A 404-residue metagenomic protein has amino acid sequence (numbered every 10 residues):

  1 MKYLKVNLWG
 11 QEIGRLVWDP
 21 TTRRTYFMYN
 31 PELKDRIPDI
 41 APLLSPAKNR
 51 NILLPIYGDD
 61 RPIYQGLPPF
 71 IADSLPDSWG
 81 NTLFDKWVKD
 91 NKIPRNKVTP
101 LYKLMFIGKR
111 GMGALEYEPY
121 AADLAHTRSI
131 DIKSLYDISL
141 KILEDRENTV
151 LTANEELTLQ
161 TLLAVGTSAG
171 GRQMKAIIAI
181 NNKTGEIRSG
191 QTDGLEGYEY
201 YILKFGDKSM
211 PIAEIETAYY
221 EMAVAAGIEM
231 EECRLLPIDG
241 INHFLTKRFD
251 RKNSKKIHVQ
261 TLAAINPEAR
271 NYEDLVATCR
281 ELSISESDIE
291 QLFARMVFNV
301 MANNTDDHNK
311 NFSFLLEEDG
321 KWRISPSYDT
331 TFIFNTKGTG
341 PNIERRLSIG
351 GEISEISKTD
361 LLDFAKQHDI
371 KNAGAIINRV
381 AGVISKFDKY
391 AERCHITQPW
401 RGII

Functional and structural regions predicted by a protein language model:
M1-N309, S313-I404: Phosphate/dinucleotide-binding and metal-coordinating scaffold of catalytic cores in nucleotide-dependent enzymes
